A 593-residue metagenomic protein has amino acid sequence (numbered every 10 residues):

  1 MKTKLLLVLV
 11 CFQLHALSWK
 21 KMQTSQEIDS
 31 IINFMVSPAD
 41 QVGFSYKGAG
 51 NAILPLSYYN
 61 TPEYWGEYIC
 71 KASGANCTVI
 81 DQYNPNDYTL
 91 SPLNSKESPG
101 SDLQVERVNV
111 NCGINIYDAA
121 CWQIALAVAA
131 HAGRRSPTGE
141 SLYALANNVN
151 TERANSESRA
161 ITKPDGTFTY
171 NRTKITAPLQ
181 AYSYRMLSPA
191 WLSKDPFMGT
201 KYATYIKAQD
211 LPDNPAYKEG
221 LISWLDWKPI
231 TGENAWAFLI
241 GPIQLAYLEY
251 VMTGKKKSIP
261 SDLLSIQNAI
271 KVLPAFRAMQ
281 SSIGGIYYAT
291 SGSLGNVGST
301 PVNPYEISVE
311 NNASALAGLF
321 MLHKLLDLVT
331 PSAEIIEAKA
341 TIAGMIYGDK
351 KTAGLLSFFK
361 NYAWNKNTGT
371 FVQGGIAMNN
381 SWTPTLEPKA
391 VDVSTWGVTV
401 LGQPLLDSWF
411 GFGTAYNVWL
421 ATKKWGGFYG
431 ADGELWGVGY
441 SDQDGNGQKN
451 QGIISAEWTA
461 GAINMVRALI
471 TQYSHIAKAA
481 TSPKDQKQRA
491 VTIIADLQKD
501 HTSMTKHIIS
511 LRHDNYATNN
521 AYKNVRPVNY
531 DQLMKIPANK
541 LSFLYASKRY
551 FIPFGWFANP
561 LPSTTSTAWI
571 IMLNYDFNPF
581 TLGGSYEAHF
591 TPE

Functional and structural regions predicted by a protein language model:
M1-V8: Sec-dependent signal peptide recognition, specifically the positively charged N-region followed immediately by
C11-S18: Boundary at the C-terminal end of the N-terminal hydrophobic targeting segment
W19-S98, G113-Y117, A144-N147, T151-I222 (+5 more regions): Extended ligand-binding clefts on enzyme/binding-domain cores
A120-G133, S394-T395, L401: Alpha-helical support elements that line or immediately flank enzyme active sites and cofactor-binding pockets
G133-A146: Short, well-structured active-site flanking segments
